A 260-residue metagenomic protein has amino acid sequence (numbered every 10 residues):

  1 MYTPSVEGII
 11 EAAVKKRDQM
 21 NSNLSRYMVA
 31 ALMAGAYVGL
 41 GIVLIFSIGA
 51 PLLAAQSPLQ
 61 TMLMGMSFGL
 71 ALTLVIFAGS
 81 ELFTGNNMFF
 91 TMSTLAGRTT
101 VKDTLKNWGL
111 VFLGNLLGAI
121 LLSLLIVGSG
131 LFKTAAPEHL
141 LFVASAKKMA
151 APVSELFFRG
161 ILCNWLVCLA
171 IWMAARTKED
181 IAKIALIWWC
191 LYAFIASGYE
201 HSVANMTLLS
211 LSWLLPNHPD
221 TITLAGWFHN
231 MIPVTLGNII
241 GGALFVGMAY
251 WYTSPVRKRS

Functional and structural regions predicted by a protein language model:
M1-S260: Alpha-helical transmembrane segments and their helix-helix packing motifs
